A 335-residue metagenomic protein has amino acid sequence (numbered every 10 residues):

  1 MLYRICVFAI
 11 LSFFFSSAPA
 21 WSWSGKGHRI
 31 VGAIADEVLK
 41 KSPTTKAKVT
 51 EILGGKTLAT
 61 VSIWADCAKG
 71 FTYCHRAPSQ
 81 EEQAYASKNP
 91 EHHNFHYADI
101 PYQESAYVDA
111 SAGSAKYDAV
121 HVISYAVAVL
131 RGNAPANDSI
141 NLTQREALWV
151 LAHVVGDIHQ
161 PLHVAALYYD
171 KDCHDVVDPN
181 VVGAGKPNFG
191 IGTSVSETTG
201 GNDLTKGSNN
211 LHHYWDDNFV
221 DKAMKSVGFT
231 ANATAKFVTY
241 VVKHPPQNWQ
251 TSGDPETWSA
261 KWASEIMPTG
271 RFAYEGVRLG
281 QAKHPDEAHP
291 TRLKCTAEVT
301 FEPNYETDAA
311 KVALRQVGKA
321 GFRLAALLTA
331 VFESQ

Functional and structural regions predicted by a protein language model:
M1-I5: Positively charged n-region of N-terminal signal peptides that target proteins for export
C6-S16: Bacterial N-terminal signal peptides
W21-V154, P161-Q335: N-terminal, motif-rich segments that launch catalysis or mediate targeting to/interaction with membranes, typified by
